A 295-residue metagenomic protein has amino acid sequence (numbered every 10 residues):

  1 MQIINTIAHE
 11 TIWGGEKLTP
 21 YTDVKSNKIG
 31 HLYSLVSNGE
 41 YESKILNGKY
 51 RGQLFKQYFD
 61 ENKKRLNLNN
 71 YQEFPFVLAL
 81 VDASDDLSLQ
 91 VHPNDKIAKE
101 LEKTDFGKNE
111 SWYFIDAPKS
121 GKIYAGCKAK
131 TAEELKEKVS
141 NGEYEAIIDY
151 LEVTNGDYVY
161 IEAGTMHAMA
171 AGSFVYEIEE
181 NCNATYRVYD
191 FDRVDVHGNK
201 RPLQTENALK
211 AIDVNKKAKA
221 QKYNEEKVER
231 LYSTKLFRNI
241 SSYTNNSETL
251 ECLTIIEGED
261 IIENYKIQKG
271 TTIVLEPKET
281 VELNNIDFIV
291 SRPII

Functional and structural regions predicted by a protein language model:
M1-K130, T185, F191-K219, T234 (+2 more regions): Transition-metal
E73, D82-D86, A117-S120, T165-T185 (+2 more regions): Ligand-binding loop in jelly-roll beta-barrel domains
L78-A79, L87, E110-Y113, Y150-L151 (+2 more regions): His/acidic/aromatic-lined binding-pocket segments of jelly-roll/cupin-type domains and related regulatory beta-sandwich
K128-N141, S247-T254: Short, basic/aromatic beta-hairpin or loop at an interaction surface
K138-I147, Y158-Y160, M166-K216: An exposed, glycine/acidic-rich loop-and-rim segment of catalytic or binding clefts
I148-Y160, I261-V281: Short acidic-glycine-tyrosine-enriched beta hairpin
L231-F237: A surface-exposed beta-alpha-beta supersecondary segment
